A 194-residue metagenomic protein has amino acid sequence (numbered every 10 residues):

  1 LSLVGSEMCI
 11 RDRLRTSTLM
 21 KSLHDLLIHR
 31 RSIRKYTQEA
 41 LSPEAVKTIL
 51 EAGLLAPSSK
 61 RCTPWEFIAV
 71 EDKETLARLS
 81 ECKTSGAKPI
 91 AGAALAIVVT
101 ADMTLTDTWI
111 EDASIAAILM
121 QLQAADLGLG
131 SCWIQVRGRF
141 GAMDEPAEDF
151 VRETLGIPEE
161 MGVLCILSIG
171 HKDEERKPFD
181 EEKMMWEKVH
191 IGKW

Functional and structural regions predicted by a protein language model:
L1-D12: Single conserved hydrophobic/aromatic residue that forms the stacking wall/gate of nucleotide- or nucleobase-binding
R15-W194: Acidic, surface-exposed loops and disordered segments
